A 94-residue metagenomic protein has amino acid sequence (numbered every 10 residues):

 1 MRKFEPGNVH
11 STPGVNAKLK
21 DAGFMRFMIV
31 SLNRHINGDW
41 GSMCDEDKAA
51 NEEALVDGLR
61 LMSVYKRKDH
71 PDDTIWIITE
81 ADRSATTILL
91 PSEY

Functional and structural regions predicted by a protein language model:
M1-S63: Compact soluble domain cores
V56-Y94: Short, compact, well-ordered microdomains
